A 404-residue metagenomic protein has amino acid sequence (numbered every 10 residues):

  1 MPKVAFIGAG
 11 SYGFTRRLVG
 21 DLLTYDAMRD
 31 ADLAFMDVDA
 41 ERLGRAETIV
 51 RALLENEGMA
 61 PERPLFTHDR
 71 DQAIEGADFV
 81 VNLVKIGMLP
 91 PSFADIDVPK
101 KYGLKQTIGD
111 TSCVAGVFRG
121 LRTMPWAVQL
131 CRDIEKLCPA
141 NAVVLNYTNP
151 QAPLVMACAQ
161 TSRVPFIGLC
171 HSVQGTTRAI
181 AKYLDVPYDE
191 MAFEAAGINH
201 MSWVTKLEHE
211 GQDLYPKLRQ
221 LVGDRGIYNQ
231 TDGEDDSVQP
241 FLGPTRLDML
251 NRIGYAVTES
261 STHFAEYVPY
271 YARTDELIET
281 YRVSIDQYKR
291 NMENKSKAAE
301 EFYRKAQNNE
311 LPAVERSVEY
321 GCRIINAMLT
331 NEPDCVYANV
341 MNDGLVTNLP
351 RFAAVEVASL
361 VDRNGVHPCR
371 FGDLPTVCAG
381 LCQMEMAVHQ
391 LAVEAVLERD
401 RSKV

Functional and structural regions predicted by a protein language model:
P2-D30: N-terminal Rossmann-like dinucleotide-binding module
A9-F14, A40-R42, M88, N146-L154 (+1 more regions): Gly/Ser/Thr-rich loops at beta-strand to alpha-helix junctions that form or flank small-molecule/cofactor-binding
A27-R51: NAD(P)-binding Rossmann-fold cofactor-contacting core
R63-G76: Short acidic low-complexity segments
E75, V81-N82, N146: Redox-cofactor binding/interface segments in oxidoreductases and associated redox assembly factors
P90-Q160: Rossmann-fold NAD(P)-binding glycine/threonine-rich loop
L130-G211: Internal, well-ordered domain-core segments that constitute the primary functional module of diverse proteins
D185-V404: Long, compositionally biased stretches enriched for glycine and/or charged residues
